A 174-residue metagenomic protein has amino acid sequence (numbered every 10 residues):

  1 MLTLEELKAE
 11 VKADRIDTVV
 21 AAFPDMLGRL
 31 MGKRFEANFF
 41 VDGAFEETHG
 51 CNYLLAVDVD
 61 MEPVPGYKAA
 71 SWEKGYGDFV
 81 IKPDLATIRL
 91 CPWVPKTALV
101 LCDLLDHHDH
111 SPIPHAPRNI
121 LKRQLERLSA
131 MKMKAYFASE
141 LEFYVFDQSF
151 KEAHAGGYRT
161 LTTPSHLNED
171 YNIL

Functional and structural regions predicted by a protein language model:
M1-L174: Glycine-rich, acidic/polar active-site loops that bind/position phosphate-bearing ligands
